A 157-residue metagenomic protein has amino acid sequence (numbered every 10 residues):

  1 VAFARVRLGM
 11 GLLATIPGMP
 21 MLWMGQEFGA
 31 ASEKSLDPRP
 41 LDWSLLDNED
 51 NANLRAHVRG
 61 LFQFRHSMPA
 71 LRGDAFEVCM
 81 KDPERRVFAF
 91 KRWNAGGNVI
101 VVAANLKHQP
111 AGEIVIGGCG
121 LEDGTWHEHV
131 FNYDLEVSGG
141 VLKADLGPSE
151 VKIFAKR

Functional and structural regions predicted by a protein language model:
V1-R157: Carbohydrate-interacting/catalytic domains
